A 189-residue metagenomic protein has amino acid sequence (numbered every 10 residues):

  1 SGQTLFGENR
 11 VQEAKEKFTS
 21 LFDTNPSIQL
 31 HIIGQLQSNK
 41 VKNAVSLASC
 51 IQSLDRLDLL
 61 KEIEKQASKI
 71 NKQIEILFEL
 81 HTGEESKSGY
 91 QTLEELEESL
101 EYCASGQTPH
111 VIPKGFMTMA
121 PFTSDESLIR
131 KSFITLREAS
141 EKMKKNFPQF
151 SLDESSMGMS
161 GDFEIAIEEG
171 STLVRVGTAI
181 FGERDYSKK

Functional and structural regions predicted by a protein language model:
S1-G161, E169: Conserved alpha/beta-domain cores
K145, E164-E168, V176, I180-S187: Expand to "…catalyze enediolate/carbanion chemistry for C-C bond making/breaking, isomerization, decarboxylation
